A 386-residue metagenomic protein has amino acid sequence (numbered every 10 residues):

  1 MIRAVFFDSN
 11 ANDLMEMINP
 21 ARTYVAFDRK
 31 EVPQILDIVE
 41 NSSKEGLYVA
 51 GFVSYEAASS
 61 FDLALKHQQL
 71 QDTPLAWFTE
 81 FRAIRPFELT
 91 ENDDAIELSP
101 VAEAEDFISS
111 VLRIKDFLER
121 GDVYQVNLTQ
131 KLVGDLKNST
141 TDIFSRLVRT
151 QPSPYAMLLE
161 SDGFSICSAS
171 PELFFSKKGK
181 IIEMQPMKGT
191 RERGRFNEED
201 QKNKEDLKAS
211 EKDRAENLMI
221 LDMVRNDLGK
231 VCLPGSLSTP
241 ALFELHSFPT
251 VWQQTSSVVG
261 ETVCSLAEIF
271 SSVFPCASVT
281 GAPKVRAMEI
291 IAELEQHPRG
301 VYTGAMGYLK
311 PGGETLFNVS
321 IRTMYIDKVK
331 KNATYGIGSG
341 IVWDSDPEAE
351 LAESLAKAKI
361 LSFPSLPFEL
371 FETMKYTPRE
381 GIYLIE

Functional and structural regions predicted by a protein language model:
M1-E386: Extended alpha-helical targeting/anchoring segments, especially N-terminal organellar/secretory targeting helices
